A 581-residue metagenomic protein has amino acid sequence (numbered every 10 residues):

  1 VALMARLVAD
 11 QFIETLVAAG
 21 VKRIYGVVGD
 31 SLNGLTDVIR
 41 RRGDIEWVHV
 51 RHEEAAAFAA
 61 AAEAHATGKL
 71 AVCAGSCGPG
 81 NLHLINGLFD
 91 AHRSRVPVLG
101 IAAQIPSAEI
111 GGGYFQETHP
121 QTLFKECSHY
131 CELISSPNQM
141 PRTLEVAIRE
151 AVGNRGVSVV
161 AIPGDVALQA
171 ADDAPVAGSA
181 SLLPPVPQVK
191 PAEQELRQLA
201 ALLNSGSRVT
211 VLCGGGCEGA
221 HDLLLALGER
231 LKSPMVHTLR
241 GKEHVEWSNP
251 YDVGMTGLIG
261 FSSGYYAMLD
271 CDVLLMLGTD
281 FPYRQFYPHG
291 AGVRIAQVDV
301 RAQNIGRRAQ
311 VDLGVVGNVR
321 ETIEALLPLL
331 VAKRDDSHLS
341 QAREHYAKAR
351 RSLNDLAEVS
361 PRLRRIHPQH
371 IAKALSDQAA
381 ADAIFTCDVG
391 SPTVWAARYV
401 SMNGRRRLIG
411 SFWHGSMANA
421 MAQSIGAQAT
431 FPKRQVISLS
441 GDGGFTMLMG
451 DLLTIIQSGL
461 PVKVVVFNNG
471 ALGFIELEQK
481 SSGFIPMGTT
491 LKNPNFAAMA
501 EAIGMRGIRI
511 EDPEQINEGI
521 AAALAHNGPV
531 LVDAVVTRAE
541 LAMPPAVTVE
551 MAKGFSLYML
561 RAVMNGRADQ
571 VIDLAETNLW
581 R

Functional and structural regions predicted by a protein language model:
L3-M4, N138, A161, D173-A174 (+7 more regions): Phosphate/pyrophosphate-binding active-site segments
A9-F12, V17, D30, T36-R42 (+3 more regions): Active-site diphosphate/adenylate-binding microenvironment
Q11-V21, A62-G68, H92, E150-N154 (+6 more regions): Glycine-rich phosphate/diphosphate-binding loops that line cofactor/substrate pockets in enzymes
K22-Y25, E46-V48, A66-I105, L212-C213 (+3 more regions): A short, small-residue-rich loop immediately preceding and capping a beta-strand
H65, G215-V298, M402-R434, T446-G450 (+2 more regions): Glycine-rich, anion-gripping cofactor-binding loops and their flanking helix/strand elements in enzyme active sites
I101, E109-Q116, I259, Y265 (+4 more regions): Thiamine diphosphate
I101-L144, G241-E344: Glycine-rich, acidic loop regions that bind phosphate or pyrophosphate groups
T118, V146, E150-S205, N354-E358: Conformationally flexible catalytic loops at phosphate/diphosphate-handling active centers
